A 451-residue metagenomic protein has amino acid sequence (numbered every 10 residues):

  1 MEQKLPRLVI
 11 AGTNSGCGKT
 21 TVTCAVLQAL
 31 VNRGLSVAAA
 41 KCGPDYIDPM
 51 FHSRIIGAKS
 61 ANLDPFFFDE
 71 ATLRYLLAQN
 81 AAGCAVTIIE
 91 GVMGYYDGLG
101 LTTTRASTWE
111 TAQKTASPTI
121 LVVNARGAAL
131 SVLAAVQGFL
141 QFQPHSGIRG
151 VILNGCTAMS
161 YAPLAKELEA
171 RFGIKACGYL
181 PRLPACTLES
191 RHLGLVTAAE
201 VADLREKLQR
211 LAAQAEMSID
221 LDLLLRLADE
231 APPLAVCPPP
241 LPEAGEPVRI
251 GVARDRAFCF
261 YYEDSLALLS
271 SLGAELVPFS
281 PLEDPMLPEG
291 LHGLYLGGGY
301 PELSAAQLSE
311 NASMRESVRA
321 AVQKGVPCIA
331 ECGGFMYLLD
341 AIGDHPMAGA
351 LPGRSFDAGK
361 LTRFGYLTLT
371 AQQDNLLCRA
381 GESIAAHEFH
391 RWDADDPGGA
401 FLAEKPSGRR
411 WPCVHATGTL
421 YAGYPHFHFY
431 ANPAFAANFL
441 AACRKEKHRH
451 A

Functional and structural regions predicted by a protein language model:
E2-T21, L27-T115, V123-G150, M159-P163: ATP-dependent carboxylate-amine ligase catalytic core
Q3-P6, E243-R249: A short, charged/proline- and glycine-enriched loop that marks the coil->beta-strand transition at the N-terminal
K41-C42, A176-P184, E275-E283: Beta-strand->loop->alpha-helix junctions that form or flank phosphate-binding loops in nucleotide-handling enzymes
A112, M217, A244-E246, F258-L268 (+3 more regions): C-terminal and late-domain segments of enzyme folds
S117, I174, Q323-P327: A short helix->loop->beta-strand "cap" motif at the edges of active sites that frequently abuts
A129-P242: Internal gly/pro-rich beta-alpha loop/helix module that stabilizes soluble enzyme cofactors or their anionic handles
E246-A312, E316-Q323: Phosphate-binding active sites in nucleotide-utilizing proteins
P301-L376: Cysteine-nucleophile active-site neighborhood
